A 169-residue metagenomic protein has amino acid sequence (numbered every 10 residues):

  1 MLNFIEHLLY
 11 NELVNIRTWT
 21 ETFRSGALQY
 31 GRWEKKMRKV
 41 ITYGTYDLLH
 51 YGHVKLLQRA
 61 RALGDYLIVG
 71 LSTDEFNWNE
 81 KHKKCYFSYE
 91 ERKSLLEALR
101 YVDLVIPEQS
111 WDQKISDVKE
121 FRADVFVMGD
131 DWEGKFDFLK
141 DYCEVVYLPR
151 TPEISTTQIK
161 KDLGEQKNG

Functional and structural regions predicted by a protein language model:
F4, L8-T18, T22-F23, Y30-G169: Nucleotidyltransferase catalytic core that binds NTPs
